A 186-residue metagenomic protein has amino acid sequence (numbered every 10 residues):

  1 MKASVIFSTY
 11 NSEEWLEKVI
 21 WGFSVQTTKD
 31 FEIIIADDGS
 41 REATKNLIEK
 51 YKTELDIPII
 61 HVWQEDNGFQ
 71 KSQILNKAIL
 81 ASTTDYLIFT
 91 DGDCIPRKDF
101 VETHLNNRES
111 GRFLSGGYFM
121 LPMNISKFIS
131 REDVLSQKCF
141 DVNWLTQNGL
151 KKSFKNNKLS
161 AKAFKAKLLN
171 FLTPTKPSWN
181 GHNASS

Functional and structural regions predicted by a protein language model:
E17, E42-K50, D99: Acidic helix N-cap motif at the loop->helix transition within catalytic regions of sugar-transfer enzymes
W21-D30: Short, acidic, metal-binding catalytic loop of nucleotide-sugar glycosyltransferases
G22, D37-N46, G68, C94: A conserved acidic beta->alpha catalytic loop
D30-G39, I60-Q64: Short beta-strand/loop segment that forms part of the nucleotide-sugar
E65-S82, D99: Glycine-rich, basic loop-to-helix element that forms the pyrophosphate-binding segment of sugar-nucleotide handling
L87: Short aromatic/hydrophobic "clamp" motif used to bind/position activated sugar donors
D99-G149: Conserved donor NDP-sugar-binding/catalytic core segment of glycosyltransferases
T146-L159, F164-S186: A recurrent flexible, glycine/aromatic-enriched loop bordering the glycosyltransferase active site that acts as
